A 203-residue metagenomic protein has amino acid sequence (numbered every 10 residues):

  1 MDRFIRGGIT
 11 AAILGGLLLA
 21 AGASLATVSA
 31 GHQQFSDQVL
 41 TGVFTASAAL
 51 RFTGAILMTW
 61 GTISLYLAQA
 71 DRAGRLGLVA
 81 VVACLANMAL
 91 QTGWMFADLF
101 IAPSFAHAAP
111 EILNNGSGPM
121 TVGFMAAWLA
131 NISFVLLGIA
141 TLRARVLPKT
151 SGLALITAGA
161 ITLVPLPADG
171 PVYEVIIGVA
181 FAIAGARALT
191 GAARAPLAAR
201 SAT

Functional and structural regions predicted by a protein language model:
M1-T203: Hydrophobic, aromatic-enriched alpha-helical segments typical of multi-pass transmembrane helices
